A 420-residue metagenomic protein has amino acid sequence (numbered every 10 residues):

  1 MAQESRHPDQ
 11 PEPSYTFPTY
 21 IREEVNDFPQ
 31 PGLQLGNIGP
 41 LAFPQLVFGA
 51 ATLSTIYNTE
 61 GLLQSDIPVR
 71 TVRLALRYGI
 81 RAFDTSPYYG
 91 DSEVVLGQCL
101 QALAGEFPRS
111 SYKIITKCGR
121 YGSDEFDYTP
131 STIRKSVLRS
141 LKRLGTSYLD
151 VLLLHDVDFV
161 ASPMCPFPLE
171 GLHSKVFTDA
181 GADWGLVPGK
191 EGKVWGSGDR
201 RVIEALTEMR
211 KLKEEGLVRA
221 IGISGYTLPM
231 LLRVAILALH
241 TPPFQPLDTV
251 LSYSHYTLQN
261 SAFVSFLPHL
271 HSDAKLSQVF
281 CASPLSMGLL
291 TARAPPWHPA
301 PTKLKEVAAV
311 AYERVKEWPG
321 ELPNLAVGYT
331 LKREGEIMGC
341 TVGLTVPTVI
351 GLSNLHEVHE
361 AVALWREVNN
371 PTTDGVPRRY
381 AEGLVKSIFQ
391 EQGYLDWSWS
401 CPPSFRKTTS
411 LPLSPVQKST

Functional and structural regions predicted by a protein language model:
M1-K113, S131: N-terminal binding-site loop/beta-alpha segment at the start of enzyme catalytic domains that lines or forms
E4-V25, D66, V157-T420: Beta/alpha (TIM)-barrel catalytic core signal, keyed to glycine-rich beta->alpha loops juxtaposed to Asp/Glu that bind
G36-F43, C99-K113, K142-G145, K213 (+2 more regions): Acidic (Asp/Glu)-rich catalytic clusters
G39-E60, K113-D124, V160-P166, D179-G189: N-terminal small/glycine-rich loop or linker at the start of catalytic domains across soluble metabolic enzymes
F43-V47, R81-A82, Y88, S111-K117 (+5 more regions): Structural preference for beta-strand elements that scaffold enzyme active sites
F48, A75, F83, L96 (+9 more regions): Conserved, mostly hydrophobic/aromatic
T52-I67, C118-R134, E191-R200, W297 (+1 more regions): Active-site mouth loops of central-metabolism enzymes
G61-A75, F126-R143, L228-A238: Short, acidic/polar
